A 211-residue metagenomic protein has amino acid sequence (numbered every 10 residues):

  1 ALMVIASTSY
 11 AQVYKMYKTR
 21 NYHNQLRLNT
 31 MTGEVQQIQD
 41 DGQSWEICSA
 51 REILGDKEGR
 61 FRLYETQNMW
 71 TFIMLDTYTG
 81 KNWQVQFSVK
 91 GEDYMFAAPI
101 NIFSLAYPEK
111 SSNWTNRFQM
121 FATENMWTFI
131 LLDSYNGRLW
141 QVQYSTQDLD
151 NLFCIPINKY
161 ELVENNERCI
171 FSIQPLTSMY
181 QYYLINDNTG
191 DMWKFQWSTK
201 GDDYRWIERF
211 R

Functional and structural regions predicted by a protein language model:
I5-A11: Sec/Tat signal peptide C-region and signal peptidase I cleavage site
Y17-G42, E46: N-terminal targeting signals for Sec/Tat export/insertion, comprising classic cleavable signal peptides
N24-T30, T71-T77, W127-Y135, Q181-N188: Short beta-strand motif characteristic of blades in beta-propeller domains
E34-V35, K81-N82, R138-L139, D191-M192: Hydrophobic "anchor" residues
I38, I73, V85-Q86, I130 (+2 more regions): Periodic aromatic/glycine/histidine/acidic cluster detector with a strong bias toward beta-strand repeat architectures
D41-K57, V89-W114, T146-E167, S198-R211: Trp- and S/T/G-rich repeat-edge/linker motifs of beta-rich repeat architectures
G55-M74, A106-M126, Y160-D187: Short, solvent-exposed interaction modules
T189-T199: Short, exposed beta-strand-loop hairpins at the edges of beta-sheets in extracellular/periplasmic proteins
